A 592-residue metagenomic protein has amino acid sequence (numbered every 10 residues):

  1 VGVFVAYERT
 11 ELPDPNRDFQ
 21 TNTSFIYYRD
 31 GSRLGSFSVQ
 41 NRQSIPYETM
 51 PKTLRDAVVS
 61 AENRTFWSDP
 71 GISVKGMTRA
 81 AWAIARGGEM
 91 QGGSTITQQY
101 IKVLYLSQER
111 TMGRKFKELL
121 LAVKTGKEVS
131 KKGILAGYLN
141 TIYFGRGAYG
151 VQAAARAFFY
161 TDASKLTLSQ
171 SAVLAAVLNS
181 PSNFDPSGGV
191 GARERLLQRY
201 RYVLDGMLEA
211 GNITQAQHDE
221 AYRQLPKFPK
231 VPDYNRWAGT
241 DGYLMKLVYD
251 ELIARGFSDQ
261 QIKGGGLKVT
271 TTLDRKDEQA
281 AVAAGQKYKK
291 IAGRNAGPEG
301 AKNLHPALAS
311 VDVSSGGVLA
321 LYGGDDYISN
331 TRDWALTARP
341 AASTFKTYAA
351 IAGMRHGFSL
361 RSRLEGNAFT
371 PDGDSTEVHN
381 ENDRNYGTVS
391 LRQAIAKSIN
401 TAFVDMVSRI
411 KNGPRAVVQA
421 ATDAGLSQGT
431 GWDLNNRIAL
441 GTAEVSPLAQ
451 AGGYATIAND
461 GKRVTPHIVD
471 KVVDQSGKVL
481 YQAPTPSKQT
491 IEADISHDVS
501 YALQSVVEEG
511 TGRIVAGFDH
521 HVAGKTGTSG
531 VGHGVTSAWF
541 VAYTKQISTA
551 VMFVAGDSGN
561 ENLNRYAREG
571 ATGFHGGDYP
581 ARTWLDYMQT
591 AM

Functional and structural regions predicted by a protein language model:
V1-Y27: N-terminal type II signal-anchor transmembrane helix that functions as the membrane-insertion/stop-transfer segment
T23-R33, M50, L166, V269 (+3 more regions): A short, well-structured edge-of-sheet supersecondary motif
D56-V59, N63, Y202, M207 (+8 more regions): Active-site SXXK
W67-G76, Y149-V151, A216, M354-G373 (+2 more regions): Short, well-structured active-site flanking segments
A83-R110, N179, S314, F358-V417 (+2 more regions): Conserved catalytic neighborhood of penicillin-recognizing serine enzymes
G93-T272, Q279, T422-D423, N436-I438: Non-catalytic, structured segments within soluble enzyme domains
T271-E299, L308-S310, L321, Y327-D333 (+3 more regions): A penicillin-recognizing enzyme superfamily signal
T376-H379, K411-G452: Mid-domain, small-residue-enriched loop/turn segments at the edges of structured enzyme/sensor domains
